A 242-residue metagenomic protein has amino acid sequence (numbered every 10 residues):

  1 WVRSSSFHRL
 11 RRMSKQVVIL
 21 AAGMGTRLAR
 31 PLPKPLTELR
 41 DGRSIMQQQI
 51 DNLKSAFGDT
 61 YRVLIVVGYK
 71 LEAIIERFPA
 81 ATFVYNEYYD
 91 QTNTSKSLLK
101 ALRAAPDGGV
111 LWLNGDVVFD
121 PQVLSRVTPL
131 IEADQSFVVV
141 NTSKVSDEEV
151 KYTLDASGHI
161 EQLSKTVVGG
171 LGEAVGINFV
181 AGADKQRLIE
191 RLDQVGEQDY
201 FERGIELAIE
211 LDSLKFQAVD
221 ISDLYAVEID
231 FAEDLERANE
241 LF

Functional and structural regions predicted by a protein language model:
L10, S14-V17, E173-F242: Conserved alpha/beta core of the MobA/IspD/sugar-nucleotide pyrophosphorylase nucleotidyltransferase superfamily
S14-L71: N-terminal glycine-rich phosphate-binding loop and ensuing alpha1 helix
V17-I19, I65, W112, F137-V139 (+1 more regions): Structural beta-sheet core signal
L36, Y152-L154, A218: A structural signal for short hydrophobic beta-strand segments in well-ordered beta-sheet cores
I74-V150, L154: Conserved beta-loop-beta/alpha segment of the NTase-like Rossmann-fold superfamily that binds/positions NTPs
D120-V195: Conserved core of the sugar-phosphate nucleotidyltransferase
